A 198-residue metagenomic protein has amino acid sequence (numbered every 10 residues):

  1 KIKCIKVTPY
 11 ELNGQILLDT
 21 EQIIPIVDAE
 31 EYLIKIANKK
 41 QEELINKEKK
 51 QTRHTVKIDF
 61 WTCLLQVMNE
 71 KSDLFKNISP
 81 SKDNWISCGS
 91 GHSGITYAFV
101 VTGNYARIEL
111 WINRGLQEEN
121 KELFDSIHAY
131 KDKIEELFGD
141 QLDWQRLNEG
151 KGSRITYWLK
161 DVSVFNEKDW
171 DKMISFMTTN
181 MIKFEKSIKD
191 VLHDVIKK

Functional and structural regions predicted by a protein language model:
K1-E48: Mixed-charge intrinsically disordered linker/loop segments at interdomain junctions
K1-K3, I26-N38, A98-R107, K160-T178: Short, Lys/Arg-enriched charge-dense amphipathic segments
K3, A29-Y32, I112-R114, I134-E136 (+1 more regions): Glycine-rich loops and low-complexity Gly/Arg-rich segments that provide flexible linkers or classic glycine-based
V7-E11, I36-K40, E118, D140-D143 (+1 more regions): Short C-terminal domain-edge/linker segments immediately following a structured domain
I45-S163: Polyanion-binding interface signature
S126-L137, V162-K198: Ampiphathic alpha-helical segments that act as solvent-exposed interaction surfaces
